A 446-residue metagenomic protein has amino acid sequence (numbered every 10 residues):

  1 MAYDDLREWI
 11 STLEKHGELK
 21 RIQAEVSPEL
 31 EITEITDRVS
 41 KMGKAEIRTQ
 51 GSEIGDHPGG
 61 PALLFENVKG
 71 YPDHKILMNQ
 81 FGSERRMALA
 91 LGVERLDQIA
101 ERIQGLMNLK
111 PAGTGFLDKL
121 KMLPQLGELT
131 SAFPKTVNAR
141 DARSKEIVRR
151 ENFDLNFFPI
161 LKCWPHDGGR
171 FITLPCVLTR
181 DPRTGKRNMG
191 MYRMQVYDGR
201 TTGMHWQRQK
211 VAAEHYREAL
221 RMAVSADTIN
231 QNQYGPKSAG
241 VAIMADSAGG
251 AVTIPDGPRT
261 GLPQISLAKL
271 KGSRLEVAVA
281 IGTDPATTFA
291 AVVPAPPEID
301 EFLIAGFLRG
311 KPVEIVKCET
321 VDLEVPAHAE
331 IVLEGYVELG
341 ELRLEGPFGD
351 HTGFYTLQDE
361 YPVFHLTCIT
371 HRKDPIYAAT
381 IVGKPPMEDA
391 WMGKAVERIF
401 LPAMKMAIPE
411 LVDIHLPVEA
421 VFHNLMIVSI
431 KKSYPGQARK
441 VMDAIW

Functional and structural regions predicted by a protein language model:
M1-S225, I265-W446: Extended, highly charged
G17, I254-G257, L262: Intrinsically disordered Ser/Thr phosphorylation hotspots
A45, Q50-S52, Q231-S238, A248 (+1 more regions): Intrinsically disordered, low-complexity proline-rich regions
A242, T260, I265-A268: Intrinsic-disorder/low-complexity peptide segments enriched for small residues
